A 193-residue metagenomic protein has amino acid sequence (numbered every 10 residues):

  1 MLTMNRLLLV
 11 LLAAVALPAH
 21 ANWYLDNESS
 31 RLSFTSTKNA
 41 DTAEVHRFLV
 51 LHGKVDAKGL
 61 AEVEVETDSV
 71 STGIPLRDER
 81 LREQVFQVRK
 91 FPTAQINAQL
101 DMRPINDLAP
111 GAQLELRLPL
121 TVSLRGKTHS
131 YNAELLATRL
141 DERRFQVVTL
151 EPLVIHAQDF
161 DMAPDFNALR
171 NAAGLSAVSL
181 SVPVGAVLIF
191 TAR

Functional and structural regions predicted by a protein language model:
M1-L7: Positively charged n-region of N-terminal signal peptides that target proteins for export
L7-V15: Sec-dependent N-terminal signal peptides
A16-H20: N-terminal signal peptide c-region/cleavage motif recognized by signal peptidases
A21-R193: Low-complexity, acidic/polar, glycine-enriched regions of mature
